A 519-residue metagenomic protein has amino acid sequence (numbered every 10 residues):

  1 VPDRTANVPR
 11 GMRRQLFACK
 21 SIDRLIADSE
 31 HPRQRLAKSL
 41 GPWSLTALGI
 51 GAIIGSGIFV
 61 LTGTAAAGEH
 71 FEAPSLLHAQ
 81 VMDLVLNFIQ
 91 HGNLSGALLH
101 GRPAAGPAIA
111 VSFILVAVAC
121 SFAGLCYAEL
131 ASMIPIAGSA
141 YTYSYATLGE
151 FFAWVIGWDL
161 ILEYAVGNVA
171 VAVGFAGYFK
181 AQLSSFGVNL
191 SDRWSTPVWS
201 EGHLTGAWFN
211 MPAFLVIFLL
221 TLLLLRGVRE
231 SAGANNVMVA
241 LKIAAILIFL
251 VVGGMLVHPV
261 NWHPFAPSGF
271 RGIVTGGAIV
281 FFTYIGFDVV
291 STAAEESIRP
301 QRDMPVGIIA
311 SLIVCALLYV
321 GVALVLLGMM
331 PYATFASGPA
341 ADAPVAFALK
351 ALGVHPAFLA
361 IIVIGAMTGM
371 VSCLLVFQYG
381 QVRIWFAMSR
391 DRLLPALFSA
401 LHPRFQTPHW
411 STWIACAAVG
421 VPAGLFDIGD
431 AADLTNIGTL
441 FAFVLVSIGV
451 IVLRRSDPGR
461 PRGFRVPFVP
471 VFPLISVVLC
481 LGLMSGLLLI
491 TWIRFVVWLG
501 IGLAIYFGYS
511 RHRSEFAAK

Functional and structural regions predicted by a protein language model:
P2-G106, S121, L125, I136-A137 (+5 more regions): Membrane-interface "cap" regions at the ends of multi-pass membrane proteins
K20-A37, H70, L77, V81 (+3 more regions): Helix-loop-helix junctions that connect adjacent transmembrane segments in multi-pass membrane transporters
F59-T62, F122, I136, D159-G177 (+6 more regions): Membrane-helix boundary/coupling elements in multi-pass transport proteins
V60-E201, S311-V314, F495-L499, L503: Extracellular loop-to-transmembrane helix junctions
E72-A105, T142-Y143, G149, K180-D192 (+2 more regions): TM-loop-TM module centered on a large, flexible mid-protein loop between adjacent transmembrane helices in multi-pass
A176, W208-L256, P267-F270, I308-L312 (+3 more regions): Membrane-interface loop-to-helix entry segments
A181, I246-F249, W385, T435-R462 (+2 more regions): Hydrophobic alpha-helical segments of multi-pass membrane transport proteins
T205-W208, L220, P267, L397-H409 (+2 more regions): C-terminal membrane-solvent junction of multi-pass transporters and transport-like membrane proteins
